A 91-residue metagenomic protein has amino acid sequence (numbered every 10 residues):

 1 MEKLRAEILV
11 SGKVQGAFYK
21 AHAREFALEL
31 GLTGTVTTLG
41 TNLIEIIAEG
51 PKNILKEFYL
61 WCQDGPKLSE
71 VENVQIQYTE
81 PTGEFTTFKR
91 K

Functional and structural regions predicted by a protein language model:
M1-K91: Intrinsically disordered, low-complexity, mixed-charge
